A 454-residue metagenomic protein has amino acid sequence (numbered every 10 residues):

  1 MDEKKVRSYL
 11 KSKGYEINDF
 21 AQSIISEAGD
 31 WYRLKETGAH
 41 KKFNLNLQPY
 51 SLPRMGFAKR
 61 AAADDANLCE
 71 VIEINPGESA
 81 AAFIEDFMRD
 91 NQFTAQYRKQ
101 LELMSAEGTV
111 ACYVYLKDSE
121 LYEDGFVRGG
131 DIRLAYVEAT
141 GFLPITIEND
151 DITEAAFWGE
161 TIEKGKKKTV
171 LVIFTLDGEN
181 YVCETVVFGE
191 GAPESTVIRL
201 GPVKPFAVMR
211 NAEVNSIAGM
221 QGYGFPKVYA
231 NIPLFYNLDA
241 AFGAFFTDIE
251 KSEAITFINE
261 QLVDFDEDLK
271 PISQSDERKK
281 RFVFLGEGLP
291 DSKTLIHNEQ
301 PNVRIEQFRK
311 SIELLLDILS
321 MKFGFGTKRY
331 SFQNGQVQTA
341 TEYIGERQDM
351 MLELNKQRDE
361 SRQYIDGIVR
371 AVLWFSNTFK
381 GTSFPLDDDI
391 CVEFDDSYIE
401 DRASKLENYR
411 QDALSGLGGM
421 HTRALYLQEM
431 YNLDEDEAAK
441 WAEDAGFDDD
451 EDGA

Functional and structural regions predicted by a protein language model:
M1-V137, D452-A454: Extended, helix-rich architectural segments
I25-G29, R33-L52, E287-K322, Q338-Q363 (+1 more regions): Extended, non-catalytic structural segments that build the interaction scaffolds of large macromolecular assemblies
S79-A80, M88-Q96, M104, A230 (+4 more regions): Short amphipathic alpha-helical segments
A111-F225: Extended, regular secondary-structure scaffolds
T196-G345, E393-F394, D401: Extended, charged amphipathic alpha-helical segments
G324-Q338, G367-D388: Short acidic alpha-helical/loop segments enriched in Asp/Glu that coordinate divalent cations
Y431-A438: Short, basic interhelical loop/turn and adjoining N-cap of the next helix at nucleic-acid- or acidic-partner-contacting
K440-A454: Extended, compositionally biased alpha-helical segments that mediate assembly or anchoring
